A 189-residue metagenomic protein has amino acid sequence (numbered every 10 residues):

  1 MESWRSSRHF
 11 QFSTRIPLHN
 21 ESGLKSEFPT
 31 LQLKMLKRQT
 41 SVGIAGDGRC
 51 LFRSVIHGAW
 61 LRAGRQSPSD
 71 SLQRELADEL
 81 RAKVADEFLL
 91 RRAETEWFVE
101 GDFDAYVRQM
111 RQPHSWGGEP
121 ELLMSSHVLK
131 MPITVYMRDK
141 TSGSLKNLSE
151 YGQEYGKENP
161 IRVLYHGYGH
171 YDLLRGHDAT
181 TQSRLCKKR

Functional and structural regions predicted by a protein language model:
M1-S13: PEST-like, low-complexity acidic/proline-rich intrinsically disordered segments, predominantly at protein N-termini
E2-W4, P113-G117, H166: Short, well-structured alpha-helical patches and their helix-loop capping segments that border functional surfaces
L18-T30, L185-K188: Charge-rich, low-complexity intrinsically disordered and helical linker regions
E21-G23, E96-F98, Q153: Short, flexible segments with low predicted structural confidence
S26-K146: Papain-like cysteine protease catalytic cores
G117-R189: Alpha-helical coiled-coil scaffolding segments
